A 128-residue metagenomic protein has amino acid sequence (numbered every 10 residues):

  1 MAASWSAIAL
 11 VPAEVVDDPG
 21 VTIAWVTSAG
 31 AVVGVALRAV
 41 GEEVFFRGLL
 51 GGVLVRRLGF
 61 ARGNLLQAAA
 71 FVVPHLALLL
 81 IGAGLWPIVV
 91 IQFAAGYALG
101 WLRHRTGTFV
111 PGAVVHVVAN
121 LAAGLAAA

Functional and structural regions predicted by a protein language model:
M1-A9: Hydrophobic core of alpha-helical transmembrane segments in multi-pass integral membrane proteins
A9-V11, W25-A128: Transmembrane helix-loop-helix hairpins at the membrane interface of multi-pass integral membrane proteins
P19-G20, G82: Juxtamembrane/disordered regions of integral membrane proteins
